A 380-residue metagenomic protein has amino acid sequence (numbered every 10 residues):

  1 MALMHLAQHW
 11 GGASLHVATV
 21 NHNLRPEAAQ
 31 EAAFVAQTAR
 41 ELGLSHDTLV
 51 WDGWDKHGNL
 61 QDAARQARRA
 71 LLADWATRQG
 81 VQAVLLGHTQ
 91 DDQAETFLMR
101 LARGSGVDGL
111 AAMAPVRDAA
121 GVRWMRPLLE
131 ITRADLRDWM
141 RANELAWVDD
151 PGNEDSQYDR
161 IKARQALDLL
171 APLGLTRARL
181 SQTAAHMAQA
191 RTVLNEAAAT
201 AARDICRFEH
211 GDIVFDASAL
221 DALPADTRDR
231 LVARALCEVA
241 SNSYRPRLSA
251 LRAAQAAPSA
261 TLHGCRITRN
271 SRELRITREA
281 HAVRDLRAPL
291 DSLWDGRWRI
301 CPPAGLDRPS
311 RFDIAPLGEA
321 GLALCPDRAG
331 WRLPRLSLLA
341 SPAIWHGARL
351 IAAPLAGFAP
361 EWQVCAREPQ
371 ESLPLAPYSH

Functional and structural regions predicted by a protein language model:
M1-P172: Core alpha/beta nucleotide-donor-binding catalytic domains of modification enzymes
S14, V20, W51-G53, A67 (+3 more regions): AMP-forming adenylation/ATP pyrophosphatase catalytic core
N153-Y158, A178-A188: Internal, active-site/partner-interface "lid" segment
K162-Q165, Q182, R230-L231: Amphipathic alpha-helical interaction segments
L170-L180: Inter-helical turn/loop segments and adjacent helix faces that build the functional surface of alpha-helical bundle
